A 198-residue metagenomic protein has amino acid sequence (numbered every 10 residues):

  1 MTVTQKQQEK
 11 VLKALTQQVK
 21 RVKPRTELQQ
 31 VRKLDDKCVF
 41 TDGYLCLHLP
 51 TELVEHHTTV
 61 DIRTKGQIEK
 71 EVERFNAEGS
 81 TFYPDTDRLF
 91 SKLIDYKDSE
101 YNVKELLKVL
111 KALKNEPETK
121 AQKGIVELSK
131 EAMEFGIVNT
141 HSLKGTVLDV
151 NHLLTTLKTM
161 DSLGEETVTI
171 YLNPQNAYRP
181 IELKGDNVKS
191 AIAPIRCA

Functional and structural regions predicted by a protein language model:
M1-A198: DNA polymerase processivity clamps
